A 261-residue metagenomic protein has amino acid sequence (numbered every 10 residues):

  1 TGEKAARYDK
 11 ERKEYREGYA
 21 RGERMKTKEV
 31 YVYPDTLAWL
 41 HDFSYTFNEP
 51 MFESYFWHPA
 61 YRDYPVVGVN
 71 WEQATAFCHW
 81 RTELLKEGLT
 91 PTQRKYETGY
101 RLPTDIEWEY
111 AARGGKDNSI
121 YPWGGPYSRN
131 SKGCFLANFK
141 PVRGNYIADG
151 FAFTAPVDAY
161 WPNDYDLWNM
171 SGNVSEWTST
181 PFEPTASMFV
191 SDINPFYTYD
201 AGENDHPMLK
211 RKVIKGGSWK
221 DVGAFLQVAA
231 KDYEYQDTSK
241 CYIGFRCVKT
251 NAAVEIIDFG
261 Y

Functional and structural regions predicted by a protein language model:
R7-V228, D232, I256-Y261: Functional-site microenvironments in short loops/helix caps that host divalent-cation chemistry
Y235-S239: C-terminal beta-signal and terminal closure region of outer-membrane beta-barrel proteins
C241-I257: Short, structured beta-strand segments at or near domain termini in extracellular proteins/domains
